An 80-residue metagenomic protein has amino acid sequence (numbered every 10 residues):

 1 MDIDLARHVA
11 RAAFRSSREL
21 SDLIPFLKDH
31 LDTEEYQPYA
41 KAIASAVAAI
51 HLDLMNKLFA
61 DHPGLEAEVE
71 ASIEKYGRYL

Functional and structural regions predicted by a protein language model:
M1-Q37: N-terminal acidic leader/helix
I3-D4, A12, F59, E66 (+1 more regions): Expand to "…catalyze enediolate/carbanion chemistry for C-C bond making/breaking, isomerization, decarboxylation
A12-L23, L27, I43-A46, I50 (+2 more regions): Amphipathic alpha-helices that form helix-helix packing interfaces
L31-E34, E66, L80: Secondary-structure transition/capping residues
Q37-A67: Short, charge-rich amphipathic interface segments used for partner binding and complex assembly
V69-L80: Short, charged, intrinsically disordered terminal tails
